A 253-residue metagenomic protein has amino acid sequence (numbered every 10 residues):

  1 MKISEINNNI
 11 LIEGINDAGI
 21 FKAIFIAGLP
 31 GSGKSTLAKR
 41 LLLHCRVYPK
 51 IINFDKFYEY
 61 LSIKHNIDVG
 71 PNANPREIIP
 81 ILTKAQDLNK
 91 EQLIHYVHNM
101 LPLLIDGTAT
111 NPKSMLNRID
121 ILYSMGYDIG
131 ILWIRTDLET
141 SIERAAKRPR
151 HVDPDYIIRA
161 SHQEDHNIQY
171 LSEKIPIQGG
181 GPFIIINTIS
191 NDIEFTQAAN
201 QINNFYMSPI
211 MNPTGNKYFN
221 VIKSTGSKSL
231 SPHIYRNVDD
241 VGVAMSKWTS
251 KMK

Functional and structural regions predicted by a protein language model:
M1-G14: N-terminal pre-Walker A segment at the start of P-loop NTPase domains
G14-F21, H95-V97: Phosphate-binding P-loop
L29-P30: The conserved Walker
G33: Conserved glycine(s) of the Walker
T36-L101, K113: Conserved substrate/cofactor phosphate-moiety recognition/catalytic segment in nucleotide-dependent phosphotransferases
H44, E139-K253: Conserved GTP-binding G-domain of TRAFAC-class P-loop NTPases and closely related GTPase folds
Y123-R144: Conserved phosphate-donor/acceptor-positioning beta-strand/loop module used by diverse small-molecule
